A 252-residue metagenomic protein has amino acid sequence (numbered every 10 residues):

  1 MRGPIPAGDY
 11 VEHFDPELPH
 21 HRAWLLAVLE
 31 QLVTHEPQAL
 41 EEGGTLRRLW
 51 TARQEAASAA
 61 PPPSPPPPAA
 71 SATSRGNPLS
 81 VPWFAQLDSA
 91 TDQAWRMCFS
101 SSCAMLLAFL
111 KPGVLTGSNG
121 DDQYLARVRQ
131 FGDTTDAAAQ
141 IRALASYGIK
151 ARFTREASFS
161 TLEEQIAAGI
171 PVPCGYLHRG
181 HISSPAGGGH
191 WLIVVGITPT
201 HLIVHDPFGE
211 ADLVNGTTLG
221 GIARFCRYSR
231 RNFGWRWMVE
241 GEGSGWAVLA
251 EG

Functional and structural regions predicted by a protein language model:
R2-G132, P185: Active-site-adjacent structural segments surrounding the nucleophilic cysteine of cysteine proteases and isopeptidases
H21, Q31, R48, Q54 (+5 more regions): Noncatalytic regulatory segments and standalone regulatory/sensor domains
W24, M97, S101-M105, A139-S146 (+3 more regions): Extracytoplasmic/secreted proteins, especially bacterial periplasmic and envelope-associated proteins
T34-Q38, Y176-H181, A250-G252: Short, flexible beta-strand-to-coil junctions
S102, L106, L110-V114, A145-G148 (+2 more regions): Sec/Tat-exported extracytoplasmic proteins
D133-E156: Mid-length scaffold segments of soluble, non-membrane domains
T154-V214: Active-site-adjacent substructure of cysteine-protease-like catalytic cores
